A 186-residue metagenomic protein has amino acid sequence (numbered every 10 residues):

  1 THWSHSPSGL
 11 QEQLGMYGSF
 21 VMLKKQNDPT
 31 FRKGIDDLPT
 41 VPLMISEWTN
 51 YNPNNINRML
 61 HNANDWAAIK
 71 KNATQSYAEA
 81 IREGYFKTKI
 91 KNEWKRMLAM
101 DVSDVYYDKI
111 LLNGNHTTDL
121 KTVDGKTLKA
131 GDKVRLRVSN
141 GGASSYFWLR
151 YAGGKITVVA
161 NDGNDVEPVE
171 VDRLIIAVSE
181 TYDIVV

Functional and structural regions predicted by a protein language model:
T1-E180, I184-V185: Histidine-centered copper-binding motifs that mark active-site loops of extracellular/periplasmic copper enzymes
